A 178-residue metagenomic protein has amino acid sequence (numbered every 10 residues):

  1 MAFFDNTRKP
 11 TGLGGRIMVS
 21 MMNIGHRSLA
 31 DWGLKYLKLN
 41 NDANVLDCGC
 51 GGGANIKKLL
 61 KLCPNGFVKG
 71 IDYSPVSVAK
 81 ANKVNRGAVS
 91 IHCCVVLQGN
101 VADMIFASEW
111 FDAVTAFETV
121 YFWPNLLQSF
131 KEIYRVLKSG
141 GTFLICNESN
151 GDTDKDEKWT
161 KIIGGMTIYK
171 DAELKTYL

Functional and structural regions predicted by a protein language model:
F4, P10-N23, T142-L178: C-terminal alpha-helical "lid/dimerization" subdomain adjacent to the S-adenosyl-L-methionine
I24-A43, K58: Conserved alpha-helix/loop element of class I SAM-dependent methyltransferases that forms part of the SAM/SAH-binding
L37-L39, L62-C63, L137: A generic alpha-to-beta junction signature in SAM-dependent methyltransferases
D42, L137-T142: Short glycine-dipeptide loop
N44-D103: Class I SAM-dependent methyltransferase SAM/SAH-binding core
A102-V114: A short acidic, Gly/Pro-enriched loop at the edge of an enzyme's catalytic core that lines a small-molecule cofactor
D112-L126: A short SAM/SAH-binding and catalytic strip from SAM-dependent methyltransferases
L127-S139: A short glycine-rich, Lys/Arg-flanked "PGG" loop and its adjoining helix->strand segment in the class I
